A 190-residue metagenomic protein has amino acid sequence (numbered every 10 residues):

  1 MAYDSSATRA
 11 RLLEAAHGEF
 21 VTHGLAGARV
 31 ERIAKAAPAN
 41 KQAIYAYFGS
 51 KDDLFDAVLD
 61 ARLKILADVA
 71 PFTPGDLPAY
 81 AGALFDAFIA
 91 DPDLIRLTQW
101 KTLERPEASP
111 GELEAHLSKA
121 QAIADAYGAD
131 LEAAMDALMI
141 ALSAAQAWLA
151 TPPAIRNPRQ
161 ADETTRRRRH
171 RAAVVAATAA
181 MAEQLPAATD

Functional and structural regions predicted by a protein language model:
M1-A7, P186-D190: N-terminal intrinsically disordered/low-complexity leader segments
R11, A15, E19-D53, A57: Helix-turn-helix
R11, D53, A79, A83 (+2 more regions): Amphipathic alpha-helical interaction segments
D56-A83, L117-A124: Amphipathic alpha-helical linker/stalk segments
A67, P71, R105-M139, R168-A176: Amphipathic alpha-helical packing segments from all-alpha helical-bundle domains
P78-P110, A145-P153: Helical hydrophobic small-molecule/effector-binding pocket
D86, A90, Q121-A129, A147-D190: C-terminal peripheral helix-coil segments that are non-catalytic and often amphipathic
